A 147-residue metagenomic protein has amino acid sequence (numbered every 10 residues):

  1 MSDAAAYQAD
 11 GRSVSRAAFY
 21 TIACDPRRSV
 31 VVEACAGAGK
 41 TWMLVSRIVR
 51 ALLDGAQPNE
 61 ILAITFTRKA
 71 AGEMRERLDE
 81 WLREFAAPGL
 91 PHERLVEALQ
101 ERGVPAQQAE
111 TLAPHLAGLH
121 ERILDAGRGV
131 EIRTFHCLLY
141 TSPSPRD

Functional and structural regions predicted by a protein language model:
S2-S142: P-loop NTPase Walker
P143-D147: A short, hydrophobic C-terminal helix/tail in secreted or cell-surface proteins
